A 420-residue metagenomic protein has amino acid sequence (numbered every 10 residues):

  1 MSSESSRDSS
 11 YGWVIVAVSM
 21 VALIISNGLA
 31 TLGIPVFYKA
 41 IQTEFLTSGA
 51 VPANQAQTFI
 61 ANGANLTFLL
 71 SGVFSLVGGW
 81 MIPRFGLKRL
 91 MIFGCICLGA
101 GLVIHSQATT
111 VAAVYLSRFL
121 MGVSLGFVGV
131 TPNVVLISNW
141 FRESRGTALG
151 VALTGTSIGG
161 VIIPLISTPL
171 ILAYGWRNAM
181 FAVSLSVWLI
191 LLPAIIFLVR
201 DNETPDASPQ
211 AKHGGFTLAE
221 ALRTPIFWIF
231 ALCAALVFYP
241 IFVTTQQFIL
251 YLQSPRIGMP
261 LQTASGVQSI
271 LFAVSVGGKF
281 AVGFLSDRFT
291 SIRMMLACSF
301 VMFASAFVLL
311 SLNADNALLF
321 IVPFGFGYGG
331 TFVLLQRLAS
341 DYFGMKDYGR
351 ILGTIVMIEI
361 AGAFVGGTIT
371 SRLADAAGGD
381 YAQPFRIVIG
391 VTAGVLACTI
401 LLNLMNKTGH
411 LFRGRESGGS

Functional and structural regions predicted by a protein language model:
V14-G49, A53, Q57, T244-I249: Extracytoplasmic
A30-I41, A219-V282, T370: Extracytoplasmic gate region of multi-pass secondary transporters
I41-Q42, M81-I82, I162-Y174, L252-Q253 (+2 more regions): Interfacial helix-cap and linker-helix signal at transmembrane-aqueous boundaries of multi-pass secondary transporters
V73-V111, I292: Conserved MFS/SLC helix-loop-helix module at the cytosolic interface between two early adjacent transmembrane helices
G101, A112-L120, D315-P323: Paired small-residue
F119-T154, G344: Cytoplasmic helix-loop-helix junction between adjacent transmembrane helices in 12-TM secondary transporters
T156-R200: Helix-loop-helix hairpin linking two adjacent transmembrane segments in secondary transporters
S269-L338: C-terminal transmembrane helical hairpin of 12-TM major facilitator-type secondary transporters
